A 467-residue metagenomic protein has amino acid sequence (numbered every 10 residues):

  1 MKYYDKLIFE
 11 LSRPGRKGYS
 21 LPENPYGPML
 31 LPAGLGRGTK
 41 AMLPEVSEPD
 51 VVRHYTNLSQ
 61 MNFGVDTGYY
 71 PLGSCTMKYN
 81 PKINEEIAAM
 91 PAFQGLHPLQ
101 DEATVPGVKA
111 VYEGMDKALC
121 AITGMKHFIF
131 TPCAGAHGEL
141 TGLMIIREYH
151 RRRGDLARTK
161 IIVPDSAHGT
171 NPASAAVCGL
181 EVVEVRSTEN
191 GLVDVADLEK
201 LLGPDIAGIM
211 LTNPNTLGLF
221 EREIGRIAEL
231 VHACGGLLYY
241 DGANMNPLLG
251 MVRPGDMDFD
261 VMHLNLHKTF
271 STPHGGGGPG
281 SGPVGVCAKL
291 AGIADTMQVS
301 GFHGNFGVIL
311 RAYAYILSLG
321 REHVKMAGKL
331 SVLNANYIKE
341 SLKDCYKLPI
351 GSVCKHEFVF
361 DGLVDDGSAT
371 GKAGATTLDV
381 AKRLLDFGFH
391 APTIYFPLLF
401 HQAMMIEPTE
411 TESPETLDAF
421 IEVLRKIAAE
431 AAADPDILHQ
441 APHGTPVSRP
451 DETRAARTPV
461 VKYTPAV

Functional and structural regions predicted by a protein language model:
M1-K126, I316-V467: Non-catalytic terminal extensions of PLP-dependent enzymes
F63-N84, T131-E139, F270-G285, N305-V308 (+1 more regions): Conserved phosphate/anionic-ligand binding catalytic regions in large, soluble enzymes, centered on
H97-Q100, P132, T212, K268: Cysteine-centered functional microenvironments
G107-A110, H137-D295, T370-A375, H401-Q402: Conserved PLP-enzyme active-site core in the AAT-like
K126-P132, K160-V163: A short, small-residue-rich loop immediately preceding and capping a beta-strand
I129, V183-V185, P392: General small-molecule cofactor/ligand-binding pocket signal
E148, R152, V177, P204 (+14 more regions): Short, well-ordered loop/turn and helix-capping segments at boundaries between secondary-structure elements and domains
P279-K339: Mobile "lid/hinge" segments at catalytic clefts and subdomain interfaces of large enzymes
